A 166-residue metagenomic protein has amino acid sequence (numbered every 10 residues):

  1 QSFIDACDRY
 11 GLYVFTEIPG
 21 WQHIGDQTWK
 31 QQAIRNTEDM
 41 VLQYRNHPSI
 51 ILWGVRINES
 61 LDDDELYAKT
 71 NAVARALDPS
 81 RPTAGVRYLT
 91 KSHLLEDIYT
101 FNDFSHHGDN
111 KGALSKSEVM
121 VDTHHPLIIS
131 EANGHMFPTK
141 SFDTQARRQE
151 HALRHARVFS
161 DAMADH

Functional and structural regions predicted by a protein language model:
Q1-H166: Substrate-binding/catalytic cleft of secreted carbohydrate-active enzymes, primarily glycoside hydrolases
